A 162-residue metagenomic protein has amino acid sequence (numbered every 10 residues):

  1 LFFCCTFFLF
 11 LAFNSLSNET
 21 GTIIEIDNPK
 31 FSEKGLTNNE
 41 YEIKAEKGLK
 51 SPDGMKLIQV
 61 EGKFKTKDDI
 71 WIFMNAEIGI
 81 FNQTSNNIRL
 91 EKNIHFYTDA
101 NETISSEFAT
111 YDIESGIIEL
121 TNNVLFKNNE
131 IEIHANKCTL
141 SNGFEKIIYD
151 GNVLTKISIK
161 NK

Functional and structural regions predicted by a protein language model:
L1-K162: Mature-chain termini and adjacent capping regions
